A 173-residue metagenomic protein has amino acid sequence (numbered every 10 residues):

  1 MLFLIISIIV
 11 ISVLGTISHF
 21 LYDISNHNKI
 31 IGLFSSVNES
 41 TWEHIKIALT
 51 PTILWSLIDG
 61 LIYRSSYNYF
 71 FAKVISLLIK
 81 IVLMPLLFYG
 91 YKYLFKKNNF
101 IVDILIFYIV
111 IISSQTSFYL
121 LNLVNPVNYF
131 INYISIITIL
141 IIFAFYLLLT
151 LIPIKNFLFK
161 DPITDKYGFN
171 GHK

Functional and structural regions predicted by a protein language model:
M1-S7: N-terminal membrane topogenic signal
S7, A72-K80, D103, F107 (+1 more regions): Alpha-helical transmembrane segments of multi-pass membrane proteins, especially transporters and channels
V10-N26, T150: Alpha-helical transmembrane segments of multi-pass membrane proteins
F20-E39: Membrane-interface helix-loop junction between the first two transmembrane segments
I24-S25, L61-I62, Y89-F95, Y119-N125 (+1 more regions): Juxtamembrane "helix-exit" motif on the non-cytosolic side of transmembrane helices
L33-K46, K173: Short aromatic-rich membrane-water interface segments that cap or initiate transmembrane helices in multi-pass membrane
W55-S56, A72-Y89: Small-polar-interrupted transmembrane alpha-helices in polytopic inner-membrane proteins
F100-K173: C-terminal, well-folded lobe of enzymatic/effector domains
